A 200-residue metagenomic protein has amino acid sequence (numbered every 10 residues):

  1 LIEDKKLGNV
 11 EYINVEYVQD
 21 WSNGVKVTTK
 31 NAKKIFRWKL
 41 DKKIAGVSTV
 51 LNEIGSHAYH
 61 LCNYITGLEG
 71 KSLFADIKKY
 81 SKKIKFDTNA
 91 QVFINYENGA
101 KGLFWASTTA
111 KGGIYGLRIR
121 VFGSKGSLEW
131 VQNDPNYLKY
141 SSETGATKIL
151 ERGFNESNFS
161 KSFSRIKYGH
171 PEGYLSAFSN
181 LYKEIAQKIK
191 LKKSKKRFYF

Functional and structural regions predicted by a protein language model:
L1-I84, L138: Predominantly a Rossmann-like dinucleotide-binding segment in NAD(P)-dependent oxidoreductases
I2, S48-L51, A110, H170 (+2 more regions): Generic anion/oxyanion-binding catalytic loop in active/binding sites
K6-L7, A100, K193-S194: Residue-level recognition of short, well-ordered coil/turn positions that link secondary-structure elements
T29-K33, Q91, Y96, R120 (+1 more regions): C-terminal glycine/acidic-rich active-site capping loop/insertion
W38, A45-V47, Q91, Y115 (+2 more regions): A residue-level detector for conformationally permissive "hinge/kink" positions
D41-K42, E53, K101, N158-I166: General secondary-structure edge motif
G46-V47, A58, A106, H170-P171 (+1 more regions): Residue-level detector of alpha-helix boundaries and kinks
N52-S127, Q132-N136: Glycine-rich, aromatic-lined ligand/substrate-binding cores of catalytic and carbohydrate-binding domains
